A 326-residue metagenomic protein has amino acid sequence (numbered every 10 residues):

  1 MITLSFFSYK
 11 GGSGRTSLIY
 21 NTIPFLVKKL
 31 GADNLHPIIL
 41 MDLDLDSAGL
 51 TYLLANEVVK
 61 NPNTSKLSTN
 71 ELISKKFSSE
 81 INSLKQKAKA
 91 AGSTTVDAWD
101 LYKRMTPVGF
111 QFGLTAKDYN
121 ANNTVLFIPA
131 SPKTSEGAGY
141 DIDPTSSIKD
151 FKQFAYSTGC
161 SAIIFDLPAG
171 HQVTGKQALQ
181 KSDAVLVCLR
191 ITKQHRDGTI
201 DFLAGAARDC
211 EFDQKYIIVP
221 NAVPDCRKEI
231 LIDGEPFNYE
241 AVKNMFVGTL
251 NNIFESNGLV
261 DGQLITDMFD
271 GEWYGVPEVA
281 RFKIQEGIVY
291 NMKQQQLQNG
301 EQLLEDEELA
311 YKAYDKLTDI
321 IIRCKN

Functional and structural regions predicted by a protein language model:
T3-T106, A162: Walker A/P-loop NTP-binding active-site region of P-loop NTPases, recognizing the glycine-rich GxxxxGKT/S
F6, M41, F127-A130, I164-D166 (+2 more regions): Conserved beta-strand segments of the P-loop GTPase G domain that flank and frequently precede/overlap
L45-S47, P132-S135, A169-G170, T192-Q194 (+2 more regions): Conserved nucleotide-binding/hydrolysis micro-motifs of P-loop NTPases
E57-S78, N82-A88, E136-I142, R227-N244 (+2 more regions): Short, flexible/disordered intra-domain loops and linkers
A98-H171: Cytosolic-facing regulatory segments adjacent to core modules
G137-Q153, T199-K228: P-loop/Walker A phosphate-binding loop and immediately adjacent motor/lid segment at beta-alpha junctions
Q172-K193: Inter-motif core of Ras-like GTPase G domains
R208, F212-N326: C-terminal lobe/tail of nucleotide-utilizing enzymes
